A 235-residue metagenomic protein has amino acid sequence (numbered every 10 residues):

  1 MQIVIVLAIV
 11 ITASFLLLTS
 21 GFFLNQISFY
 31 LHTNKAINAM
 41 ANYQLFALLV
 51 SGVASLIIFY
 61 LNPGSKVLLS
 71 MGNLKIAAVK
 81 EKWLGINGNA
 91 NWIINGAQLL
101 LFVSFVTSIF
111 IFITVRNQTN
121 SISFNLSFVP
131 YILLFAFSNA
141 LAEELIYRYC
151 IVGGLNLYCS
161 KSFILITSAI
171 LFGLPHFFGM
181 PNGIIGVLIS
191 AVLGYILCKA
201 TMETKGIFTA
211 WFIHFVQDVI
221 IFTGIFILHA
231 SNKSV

Functional and structural regions predicted by a protein language model:
M1-G85, I225-V235: N-terminal, membrane-interfacial amphipathic/helix-forming hydrophobic leader that caps and precedes the first
Q2, N34, A41, N89-N91 (+3 more regions): Serine/threonine-rich low-complexity intrinsically disordered regions
W83-F102: Membrane-water interface at loop-to-transmembrane-helix junctions
F102-V235: Transmembrane helix-loop-helix hairpins at the membrane interface of multi-pass integral membrane proteins
